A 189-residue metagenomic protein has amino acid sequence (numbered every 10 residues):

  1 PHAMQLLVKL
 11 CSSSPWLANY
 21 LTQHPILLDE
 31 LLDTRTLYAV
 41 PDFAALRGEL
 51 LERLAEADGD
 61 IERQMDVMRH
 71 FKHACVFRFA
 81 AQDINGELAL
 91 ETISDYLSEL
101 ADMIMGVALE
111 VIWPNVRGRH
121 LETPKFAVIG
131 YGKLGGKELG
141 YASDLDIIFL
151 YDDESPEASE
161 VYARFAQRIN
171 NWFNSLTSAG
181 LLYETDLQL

Functional and structural regions predicted by a protein language model:
P1-L189: Non-catalytic regulatory/linker segments of enzymes
